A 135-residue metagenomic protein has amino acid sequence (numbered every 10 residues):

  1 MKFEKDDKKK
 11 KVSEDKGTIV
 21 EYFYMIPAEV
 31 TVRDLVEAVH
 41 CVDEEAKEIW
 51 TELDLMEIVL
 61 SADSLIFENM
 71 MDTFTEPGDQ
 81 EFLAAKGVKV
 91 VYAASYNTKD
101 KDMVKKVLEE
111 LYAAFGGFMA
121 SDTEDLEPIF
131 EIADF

Functional and structural regions predicted by a protein language model:
M1-Y22, V30-I49, S95, D102-F135: Acidic, proline/glycine-rich low-complexity IDRs
V12, I26-K99: Short, intrinsically disordered low-complexity segments
